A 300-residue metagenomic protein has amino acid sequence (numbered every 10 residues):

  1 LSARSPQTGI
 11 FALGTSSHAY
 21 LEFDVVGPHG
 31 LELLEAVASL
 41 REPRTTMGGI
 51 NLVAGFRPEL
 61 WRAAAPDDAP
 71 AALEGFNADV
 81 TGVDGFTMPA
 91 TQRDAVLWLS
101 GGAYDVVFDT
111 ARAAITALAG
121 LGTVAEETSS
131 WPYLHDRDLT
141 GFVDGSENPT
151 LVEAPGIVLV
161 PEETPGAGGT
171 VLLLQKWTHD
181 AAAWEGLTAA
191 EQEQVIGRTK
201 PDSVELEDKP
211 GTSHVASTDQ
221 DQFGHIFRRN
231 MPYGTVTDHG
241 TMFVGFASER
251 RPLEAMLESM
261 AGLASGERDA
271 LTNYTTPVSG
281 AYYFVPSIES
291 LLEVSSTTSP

Functional and structural regions predicted by a protein language model:
L1-P300: Long, histidine/aromatic-enriched segments associated with O2/redox biology
